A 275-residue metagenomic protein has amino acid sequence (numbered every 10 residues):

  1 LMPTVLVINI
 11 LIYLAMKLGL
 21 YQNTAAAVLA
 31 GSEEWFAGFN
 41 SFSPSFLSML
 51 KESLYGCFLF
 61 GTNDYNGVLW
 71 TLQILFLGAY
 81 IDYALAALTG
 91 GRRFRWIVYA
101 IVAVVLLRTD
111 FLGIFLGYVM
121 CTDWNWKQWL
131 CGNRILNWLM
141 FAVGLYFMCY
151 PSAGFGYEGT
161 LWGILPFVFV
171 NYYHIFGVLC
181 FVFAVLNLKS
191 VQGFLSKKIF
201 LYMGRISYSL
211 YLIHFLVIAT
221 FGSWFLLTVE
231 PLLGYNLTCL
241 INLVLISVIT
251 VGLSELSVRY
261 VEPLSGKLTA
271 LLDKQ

Functional and structural regions predicted by a protein language model:
L1-I8, A86: Alpha-helical transmembrane segments of multi-pass membrane proteins
V5-F76, Y80, C180: Membrane-interface helix-loop-helix regions
V7-L11, A15, G117, C121-G132 (+2 more regions): C-terminal "closing" transmembrane helix and its immediate cytosolic amphipathic cap in multi-pass membrane proteins
D64, V68, I164, V168 (+5 more regions): Hydrophobic, aromatic-rich alpha-helical transmembrane segments and their membrane-interface anchor motifs
Q73, I97-A100, L112, F176 (+1 more regions): Hydrophobic alpha-helical transmembrane segments
F76-A103, D123-R134, P231-G234: Solvent-exposed interhelical
T109-Y202, L216: Alpha-helical transmembrane segments and terminal signal-anchor/GPI-anchor hydrophobic tails, characterized by long
Y208-H214: Histidine-centered divalent metal-coordination motifs
